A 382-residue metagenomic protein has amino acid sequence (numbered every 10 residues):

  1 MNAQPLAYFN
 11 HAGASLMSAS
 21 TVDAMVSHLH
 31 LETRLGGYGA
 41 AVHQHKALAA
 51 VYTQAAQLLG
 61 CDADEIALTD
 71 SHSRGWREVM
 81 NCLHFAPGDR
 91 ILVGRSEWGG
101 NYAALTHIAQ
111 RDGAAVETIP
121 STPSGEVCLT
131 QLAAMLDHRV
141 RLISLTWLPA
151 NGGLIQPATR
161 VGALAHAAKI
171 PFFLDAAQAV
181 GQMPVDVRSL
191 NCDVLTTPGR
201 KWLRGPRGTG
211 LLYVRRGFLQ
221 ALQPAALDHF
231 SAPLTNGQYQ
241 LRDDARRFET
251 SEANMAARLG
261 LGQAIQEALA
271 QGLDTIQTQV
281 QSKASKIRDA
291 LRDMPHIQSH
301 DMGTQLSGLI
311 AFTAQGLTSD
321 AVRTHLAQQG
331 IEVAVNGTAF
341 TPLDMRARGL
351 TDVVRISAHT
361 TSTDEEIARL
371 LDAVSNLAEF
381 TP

Functional and structural regions predicted by a protein language model:
M1-P382: Pyridoxal 5′-phosphate
